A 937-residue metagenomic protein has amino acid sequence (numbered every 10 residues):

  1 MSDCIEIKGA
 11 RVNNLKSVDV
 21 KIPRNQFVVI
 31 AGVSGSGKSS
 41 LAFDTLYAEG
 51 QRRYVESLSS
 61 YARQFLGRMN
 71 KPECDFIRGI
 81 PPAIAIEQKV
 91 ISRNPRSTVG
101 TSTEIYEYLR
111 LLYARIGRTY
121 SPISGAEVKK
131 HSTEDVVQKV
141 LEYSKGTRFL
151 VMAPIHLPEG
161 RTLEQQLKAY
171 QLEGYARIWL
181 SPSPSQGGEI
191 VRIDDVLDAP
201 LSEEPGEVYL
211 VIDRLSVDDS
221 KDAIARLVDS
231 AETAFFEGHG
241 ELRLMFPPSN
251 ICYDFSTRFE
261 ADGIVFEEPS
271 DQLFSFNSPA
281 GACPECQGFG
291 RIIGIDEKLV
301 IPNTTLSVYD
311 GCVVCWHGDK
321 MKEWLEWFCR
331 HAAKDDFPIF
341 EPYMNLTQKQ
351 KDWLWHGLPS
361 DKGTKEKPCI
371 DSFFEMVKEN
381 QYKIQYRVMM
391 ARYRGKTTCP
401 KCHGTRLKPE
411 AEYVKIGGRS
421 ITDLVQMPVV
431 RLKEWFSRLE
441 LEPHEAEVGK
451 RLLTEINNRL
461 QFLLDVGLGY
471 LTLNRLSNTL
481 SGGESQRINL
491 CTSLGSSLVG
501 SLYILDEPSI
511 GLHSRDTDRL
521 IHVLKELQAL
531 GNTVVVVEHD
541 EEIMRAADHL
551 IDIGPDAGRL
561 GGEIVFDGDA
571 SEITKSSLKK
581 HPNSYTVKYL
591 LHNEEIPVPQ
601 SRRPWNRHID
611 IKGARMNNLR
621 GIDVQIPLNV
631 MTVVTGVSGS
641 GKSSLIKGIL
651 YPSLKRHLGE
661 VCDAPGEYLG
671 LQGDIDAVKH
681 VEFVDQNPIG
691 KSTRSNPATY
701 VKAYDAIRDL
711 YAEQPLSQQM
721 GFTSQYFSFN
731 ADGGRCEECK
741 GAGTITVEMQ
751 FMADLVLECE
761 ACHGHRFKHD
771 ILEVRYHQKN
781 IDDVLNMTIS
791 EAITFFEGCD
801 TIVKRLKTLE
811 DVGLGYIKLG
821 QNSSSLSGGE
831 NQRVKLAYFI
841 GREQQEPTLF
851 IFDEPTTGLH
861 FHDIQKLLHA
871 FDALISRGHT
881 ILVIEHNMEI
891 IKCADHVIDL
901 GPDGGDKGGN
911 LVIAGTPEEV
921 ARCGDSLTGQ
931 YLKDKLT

Functional and structural regions predicted by a protein language model:
M1-T937: Conserved phosphate-binding elements of NTP-dependent enzyme cores
